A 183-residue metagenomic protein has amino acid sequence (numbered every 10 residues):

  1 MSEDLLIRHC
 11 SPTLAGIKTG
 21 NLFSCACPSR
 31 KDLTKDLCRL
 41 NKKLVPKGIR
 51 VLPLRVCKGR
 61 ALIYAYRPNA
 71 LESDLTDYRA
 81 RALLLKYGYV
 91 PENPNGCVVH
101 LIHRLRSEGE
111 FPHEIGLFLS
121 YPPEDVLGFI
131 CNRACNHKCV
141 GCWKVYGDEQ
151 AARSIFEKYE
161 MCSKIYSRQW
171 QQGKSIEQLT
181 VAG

Functional and structural regions predicted by a protein language model:
M1-C57: A structured, charge-rich N-terminal accessory region that forms the first stable segment of a protein and links
K18-G20, G59-A61, P112-E114: Short, surface-exposed beta-edge/turn micro-motifs
D36-N93: A glycine-rich, hydrophobic loop/mini-helix early in the fold
K58-G59, C97-L101, I130-R133, V140-G147: Short linear loop/turn motifs
L75-D77, H103-E110, R133-A134: Short acidic alpha-helix initiation/capping motifs at coil-to-helix transition points, especially at protein N-termini
K86-H113: Internal catalytic-core helix/loop-beta-alpha segment that presents or stabilizes conserved functional determinants
F111-C139: Hydrophobic/aromatic-rich, well-ordered segments within soluble, folded domains that form packed cores
C142-G183: Long, compositionally biased
